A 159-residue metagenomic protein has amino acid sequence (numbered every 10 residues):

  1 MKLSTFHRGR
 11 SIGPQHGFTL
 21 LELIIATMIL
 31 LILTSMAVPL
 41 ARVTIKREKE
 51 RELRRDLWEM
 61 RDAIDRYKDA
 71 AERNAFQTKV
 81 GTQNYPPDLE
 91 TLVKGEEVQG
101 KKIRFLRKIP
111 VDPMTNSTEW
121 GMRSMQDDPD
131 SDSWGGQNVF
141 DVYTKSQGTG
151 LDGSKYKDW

Functional and structural regions predicted by a protein language model:
M1-H16: N-terminal leader/signal peptides at the extreme start of proteins
K2-S4, K46, Y143: Extended interaction regions within the primary functional domain
H16, T34, Y85: Flexible coil/turn residues that form the inter-helical turn or adjacent wing/linker of helix-turn-helix
F18-L21: Extended compositionally biased segments used for macromolecular assembly or nucleic-acid engagement
I24-P39: Alpha-helical hydrophobic helix detector
V38-K46: N-terminal membrane-insertion alpha helix
I45-E72: Membrane-proximal N-terminal amphipathic helix
D62-W159: Low-complexity, acidic interaction segments enriched in glycine
